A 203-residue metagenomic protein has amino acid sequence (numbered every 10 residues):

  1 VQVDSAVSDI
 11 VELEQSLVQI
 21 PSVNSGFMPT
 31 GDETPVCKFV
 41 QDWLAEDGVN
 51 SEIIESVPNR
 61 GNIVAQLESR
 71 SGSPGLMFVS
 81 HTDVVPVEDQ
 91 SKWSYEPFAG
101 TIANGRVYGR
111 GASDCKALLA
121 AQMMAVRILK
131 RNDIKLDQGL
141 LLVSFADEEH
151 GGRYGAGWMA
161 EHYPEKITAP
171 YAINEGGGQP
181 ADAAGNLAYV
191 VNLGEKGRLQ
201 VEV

Functional and structural regions predicted by a protein language model:
V1-A112, L129-L136: Acidic/His- and Gly-rich active-site-bordering loop/insert found across diverse amide/peptide-bond hydrolases
S5-S8, G31, P35, A117 (+2 more regions): Conserved active-site and cofactor/substrate-binding residues in soluble primary-metabolism enzymes
R60, D137-G139, K196-R198: A general secondary-structure signal for short beta-strands and their flanking turns/coil in non-transmembrane regions
Q66-E68, V191-E195: Short glycine-biased active-site loop of nucleotidyltransferases that positions the nucleotide triphosphate and helps
T82, G177-G178, G197: A broadly conserved detector of short glycine/acidic/proline-rich loop/turn motifs that flank catalytic sites and bind
S94, I167, E195-G197: A short, structural micro-pattern
S113-L193: Acidic/histidine-rich catalytic neighborhood of metal-dependent amide-processing enzymes
